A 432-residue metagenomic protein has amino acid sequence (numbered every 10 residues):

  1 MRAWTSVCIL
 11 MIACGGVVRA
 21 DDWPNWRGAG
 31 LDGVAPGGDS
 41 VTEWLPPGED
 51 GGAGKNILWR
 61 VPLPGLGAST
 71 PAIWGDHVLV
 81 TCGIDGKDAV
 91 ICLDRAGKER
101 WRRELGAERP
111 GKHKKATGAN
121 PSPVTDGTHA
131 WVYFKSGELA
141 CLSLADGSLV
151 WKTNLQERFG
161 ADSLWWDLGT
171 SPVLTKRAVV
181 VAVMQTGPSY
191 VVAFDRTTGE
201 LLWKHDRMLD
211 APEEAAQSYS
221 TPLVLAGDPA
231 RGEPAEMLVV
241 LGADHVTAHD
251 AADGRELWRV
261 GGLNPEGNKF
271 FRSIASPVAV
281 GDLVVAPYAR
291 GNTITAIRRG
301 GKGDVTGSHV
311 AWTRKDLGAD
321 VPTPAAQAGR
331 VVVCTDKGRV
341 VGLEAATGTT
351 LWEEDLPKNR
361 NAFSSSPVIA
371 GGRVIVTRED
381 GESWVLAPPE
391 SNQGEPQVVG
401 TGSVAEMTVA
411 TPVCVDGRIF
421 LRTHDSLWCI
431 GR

Functional and structural regions predicted by a protein language model:
M1-T5, R432: Positively charged n-region of N-terminal signal peptides that target proteins for export
T5-G15: Bacterial N-terminal signal peptides
G15-R432: Noncatalytic, solvent-exposed loop/strand surfaces of beta-propeller-type extracellular/periplasmic domains
